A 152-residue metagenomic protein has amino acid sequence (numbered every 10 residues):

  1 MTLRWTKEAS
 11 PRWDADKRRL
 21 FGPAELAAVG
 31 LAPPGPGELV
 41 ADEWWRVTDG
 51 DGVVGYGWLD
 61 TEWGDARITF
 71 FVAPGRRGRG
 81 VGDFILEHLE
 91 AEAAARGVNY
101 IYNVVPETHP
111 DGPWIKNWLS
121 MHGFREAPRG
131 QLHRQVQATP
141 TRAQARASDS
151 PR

Functional and structural regions predicted by a protein language model:
M1-G35, A145-R152: Short amphipathic alpha-helix that is part of the acyltransferase structural core
R12-A28, W45-V47, L86-A91, F124: Compositionally biased, non-globular sequence tracts
R46, D51-D60, R67: Conserved beta-strand in the GNAT
T69-G78, E107: A short, internal acetyl-CoA/4′-phosphopantetheine-binding micro-motif in the GNAT/acyltransferase core
G78-A94, N117: Conserved acetyl-CoA-binding loop-helix of GNAT-fold acetyltransferases
A93-T108: Conserved GNAT acetyl-CoA-binding A-motif
P110-L119: Short, low-order "capping/linker" segments at domain edges
S120-R152: C-terminal "cap" of GNAT-fold acetyltransferases
